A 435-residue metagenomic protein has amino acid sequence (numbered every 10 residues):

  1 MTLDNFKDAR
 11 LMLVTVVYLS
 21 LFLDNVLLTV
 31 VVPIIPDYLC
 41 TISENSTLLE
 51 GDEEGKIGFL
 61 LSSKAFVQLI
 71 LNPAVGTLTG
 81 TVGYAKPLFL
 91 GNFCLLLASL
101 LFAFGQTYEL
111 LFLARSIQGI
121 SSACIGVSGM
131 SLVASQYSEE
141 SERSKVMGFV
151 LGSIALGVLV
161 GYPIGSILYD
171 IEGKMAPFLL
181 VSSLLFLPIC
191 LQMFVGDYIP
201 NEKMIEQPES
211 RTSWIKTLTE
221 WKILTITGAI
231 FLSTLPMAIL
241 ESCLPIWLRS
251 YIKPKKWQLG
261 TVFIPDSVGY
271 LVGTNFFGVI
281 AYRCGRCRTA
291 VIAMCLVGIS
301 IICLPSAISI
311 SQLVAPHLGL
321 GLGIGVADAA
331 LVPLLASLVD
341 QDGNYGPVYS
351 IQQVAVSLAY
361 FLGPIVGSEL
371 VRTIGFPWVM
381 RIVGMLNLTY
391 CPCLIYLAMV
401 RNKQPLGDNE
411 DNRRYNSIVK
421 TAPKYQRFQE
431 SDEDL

Functional and structural regions predicted by a protein language model:
T2-D8, I199-I226, D411-S431: Juxtamembrane intracellular "pre-TM" segments in multi-pass secondary transporters
V32-P33, I223-I264, Y270-L271: Extracytoplasmic gate region of multi-pass secondary transporters
K64-P73, V158-L159, S267-N275, S357-F361: Residue-level signature of mid-helix packing/kink "hotspots" within the transmembrane helices of 12-pass Major
I70-Q106, A281: Conserved MFS/SLC helix-loop-helix module at the cytosolic interface between two early adjacent transmembrane helices
G83, F104-E109, S138, K253 (+2 more regions): Helix-breaking motifs and short loop linkers at transmembrane-helix boundaries and internal kinks in secondary membrane
K86-L100, R288-C303: Structural signature of the two symmetry-related core transmembrane helices
A114-I154: Cytoplasmic helix-loop-helix junction between adjacent transmembrane helices in 12-TM secondary transporters
C124-S138, V326-Q341: Intracellular juxtamembrane helix-capping segments at the cytosolic ends of symmetry-related transmembrane helices
